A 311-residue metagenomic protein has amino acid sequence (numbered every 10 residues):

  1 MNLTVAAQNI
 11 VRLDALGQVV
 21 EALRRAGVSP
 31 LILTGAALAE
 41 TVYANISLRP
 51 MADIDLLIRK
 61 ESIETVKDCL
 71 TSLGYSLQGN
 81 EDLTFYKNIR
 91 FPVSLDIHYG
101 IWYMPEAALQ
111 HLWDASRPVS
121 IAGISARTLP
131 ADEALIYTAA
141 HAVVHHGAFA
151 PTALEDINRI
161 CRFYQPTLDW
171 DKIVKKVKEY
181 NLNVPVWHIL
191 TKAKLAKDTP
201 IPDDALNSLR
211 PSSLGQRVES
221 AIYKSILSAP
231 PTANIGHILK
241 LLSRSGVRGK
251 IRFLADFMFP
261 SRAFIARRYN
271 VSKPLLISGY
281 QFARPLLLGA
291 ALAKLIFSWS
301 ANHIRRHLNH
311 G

Functional and structural regions predicted by a protein language model:
M1-A52, I58-G311: Conserved NTP-donor binding/palm subdomain of two-metal-ion nucleotidyltransferases/polymerases, i.e., the charged
